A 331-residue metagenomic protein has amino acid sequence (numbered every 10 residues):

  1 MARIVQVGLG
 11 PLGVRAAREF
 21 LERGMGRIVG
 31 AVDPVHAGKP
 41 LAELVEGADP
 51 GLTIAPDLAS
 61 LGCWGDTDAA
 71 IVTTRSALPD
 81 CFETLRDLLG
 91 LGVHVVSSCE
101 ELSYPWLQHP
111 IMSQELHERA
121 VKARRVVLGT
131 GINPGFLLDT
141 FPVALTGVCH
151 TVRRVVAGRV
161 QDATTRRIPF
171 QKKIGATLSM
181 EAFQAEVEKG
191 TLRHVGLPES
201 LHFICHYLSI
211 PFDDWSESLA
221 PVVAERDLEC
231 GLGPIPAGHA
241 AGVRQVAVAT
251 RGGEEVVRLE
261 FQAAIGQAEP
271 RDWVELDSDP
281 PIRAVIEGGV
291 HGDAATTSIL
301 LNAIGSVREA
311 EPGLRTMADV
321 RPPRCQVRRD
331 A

Functional and structural regions predicted by a protein language model:
M1-L91: N-terminal glycine-/serine-/threonine-rich beta1-alpha1-beta2 phosphate-ribose binding loop of Rossmann-like
V7, P11-R15, G65, E83 (+7 more regions): Conserved active-site and cofactor/substrate-binding residues in soluble primary-metabolism enzymes
V7, T146-D272, V290, N302: Active-site-lining helix/loop region of Rossmann-like oxidoreductase modules
P34, R75, V93, C99-S103 (+2 more regions): Short, ordered loop/turn segments at secondary-structure junctions
L85-H109: ADP-ribose/adenylate-binding Rossmann-like module
E100-R125: Rossmann-fold NAD(P)-binding glycine/threonine-rich loop
F136-G147: Alpha-helical support elements that line or immediately flank enzyme active sites and cofactor-binding pockets
I265-A331: C-terminal helical cap and adjacent loop that interface with cofactors, partners, or active-site loops
